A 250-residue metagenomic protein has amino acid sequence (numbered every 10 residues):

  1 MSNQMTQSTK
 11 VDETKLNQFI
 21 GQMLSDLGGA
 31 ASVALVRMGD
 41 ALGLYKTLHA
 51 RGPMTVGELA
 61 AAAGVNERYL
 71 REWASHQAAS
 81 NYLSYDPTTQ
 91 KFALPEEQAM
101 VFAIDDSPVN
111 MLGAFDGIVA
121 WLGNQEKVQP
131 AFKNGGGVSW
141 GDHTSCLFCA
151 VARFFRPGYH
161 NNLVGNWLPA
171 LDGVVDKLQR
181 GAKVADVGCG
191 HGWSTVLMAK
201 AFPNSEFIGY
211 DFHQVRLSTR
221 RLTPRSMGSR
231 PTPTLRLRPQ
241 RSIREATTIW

Functional and structural regions predicted by a protein language model:
M1-Q7: N-terminal acidic, proline/glycine-rich, low-complexity intrinsically disordered segments
T6, W121-W250: Conserved adenosyl
T9-T14, G21-T47, A62, R71 (+1 more regions): Conserved Class I S-adenosyl-L-methionine-dependent methyltransferase catalytic core
A41, P53, L70-R71, L217: Generic non-transmembrane alpha-helix signal with a bias for helix starts/N-cap capping motifs
L48-G52, A199: Short helix-to-turn junction characteristic of helix-turn-helix DNA-binding domains, especially the helix
V56-A61: A short acidic, leucine-rich amphipathic alpha-helix
